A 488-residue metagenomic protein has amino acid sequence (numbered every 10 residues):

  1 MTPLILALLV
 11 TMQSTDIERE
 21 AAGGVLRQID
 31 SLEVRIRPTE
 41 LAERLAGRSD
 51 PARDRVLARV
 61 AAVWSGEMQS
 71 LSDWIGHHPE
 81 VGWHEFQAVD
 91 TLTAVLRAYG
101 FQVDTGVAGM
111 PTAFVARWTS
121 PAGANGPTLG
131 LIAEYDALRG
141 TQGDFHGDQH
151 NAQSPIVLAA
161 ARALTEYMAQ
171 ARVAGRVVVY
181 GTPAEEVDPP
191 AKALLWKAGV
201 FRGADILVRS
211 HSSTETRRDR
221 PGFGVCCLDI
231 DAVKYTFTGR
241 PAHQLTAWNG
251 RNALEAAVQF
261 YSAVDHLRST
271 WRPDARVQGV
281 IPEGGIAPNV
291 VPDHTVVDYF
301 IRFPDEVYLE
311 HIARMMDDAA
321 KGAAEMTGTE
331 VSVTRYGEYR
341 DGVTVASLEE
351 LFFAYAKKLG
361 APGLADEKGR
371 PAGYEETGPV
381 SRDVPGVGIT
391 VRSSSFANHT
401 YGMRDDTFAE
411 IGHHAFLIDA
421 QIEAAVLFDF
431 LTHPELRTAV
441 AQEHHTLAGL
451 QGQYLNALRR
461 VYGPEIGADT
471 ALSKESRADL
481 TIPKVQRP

Functional and structural regions predicted by a protein language model:
M1-A7: Sec-dependent signal peptide recognition, specifically the positively charged N-region followed immediately by
D16-G147, N151-R176: Acidic/His- and Gly-rich active-site-bordering loop/insert found across diverse amide/peptide-bond hydrolases
S49, E255-V258, S262-P488: Metal-dependent amide/peptide-bond hydrolase catalytic core, centered on the "pita-bread" metallohydrolase fold
V60, W64, M68, S72 (+10 more regions): Sec/Tat-exported extracytoplasmic proteins
I75, L96, A116, L131 (+11 more regions): Divalent metal-coordination and catalytic microenvironments
T105-G106, A184-E185, F223-C227, K368-P371 (+1 more regions): Short Gly/Pro-enriched turn/cap motifs at secondary-structure boundaries
G130-I132, V233-Y235, G388-S394: Non-cysteine beta-strand/loop elements that form the S-adenosyl-L-methionine
A137-A152, A171-P292, H399, P483-R487: Histidine/acidic-residue-rich, glycine-tolerant segments that coordinate divalent metal ions
